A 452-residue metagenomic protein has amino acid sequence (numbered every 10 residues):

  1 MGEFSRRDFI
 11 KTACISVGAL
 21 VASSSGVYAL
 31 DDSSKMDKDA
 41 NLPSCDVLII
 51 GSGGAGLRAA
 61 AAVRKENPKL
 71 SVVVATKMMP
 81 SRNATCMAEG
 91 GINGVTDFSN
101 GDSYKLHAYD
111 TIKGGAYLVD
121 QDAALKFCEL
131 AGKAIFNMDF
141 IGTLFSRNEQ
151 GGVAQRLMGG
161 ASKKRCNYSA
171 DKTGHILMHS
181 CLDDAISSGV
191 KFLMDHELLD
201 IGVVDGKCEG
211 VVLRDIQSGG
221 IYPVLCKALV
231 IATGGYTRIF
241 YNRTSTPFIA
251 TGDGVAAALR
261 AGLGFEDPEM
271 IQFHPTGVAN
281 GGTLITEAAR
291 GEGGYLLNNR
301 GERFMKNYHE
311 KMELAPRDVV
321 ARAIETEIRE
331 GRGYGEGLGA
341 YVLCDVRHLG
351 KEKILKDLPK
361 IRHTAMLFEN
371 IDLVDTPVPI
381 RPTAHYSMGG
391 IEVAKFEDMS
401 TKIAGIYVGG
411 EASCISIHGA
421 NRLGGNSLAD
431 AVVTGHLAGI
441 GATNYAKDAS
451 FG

Functional and structural regions predicted by a protein language model:
M1-V17: N-terminal secretory signal peptides and thylakoid transit peptides that target proteins across membranes
S24-A55: C-terminal segment of N-terminal export signals and the immediately downstream linker at the start of the mature
P43-C45, G219-A228, K402: Core beta-strand elements of the Rossmann-like FAD/NAD(P) dinucleotide-binding domain in flavoenzyme oxidoreductases
V47-V73: N-terminal Rossmann-like FAD-binding beta1-loop-alpha1 element of flavoenzymes
E66-M87: Glycine-rich FAD pyrophosphate-binding loop
D139-G220, A232, H274-G281, L296: Conserved redox-cofactor binding core of oxidoreductases
A228-T283, G425-I440: Glycine-rich loop(s) and the adjacent beta-strand/alpha-helix scaffold that form part
A257, L263-D372, T376, G441: An anion/pyrophosphate-binding glycine-rich loop and adjacent beta-alpha core in soluble alpha-beta enzymes
